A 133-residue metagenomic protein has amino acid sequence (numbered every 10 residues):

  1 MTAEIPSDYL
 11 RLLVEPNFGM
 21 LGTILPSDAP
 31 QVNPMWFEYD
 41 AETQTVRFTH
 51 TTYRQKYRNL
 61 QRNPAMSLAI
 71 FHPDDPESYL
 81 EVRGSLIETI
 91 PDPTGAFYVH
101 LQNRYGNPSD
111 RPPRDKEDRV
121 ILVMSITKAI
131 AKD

Functional and structural regions predicted by a protein language model:
M1-F18: Extreme N-terminal tail/first-helix region
T2-E4, D75-D133: Charged, gly/pro-rich active-site loop segments
L10, A41-E42, R83, Y98: A short, structure-level motif marking secondary-structure boundaries and short turns
N17-F18, A65, G106, A129: Generic structural signal for secondary-structure transition and capping sites
N17-T51, M66-I70, E81-V82: Short beta-strand segments
R54: Structured soluble/peripheral alpha/beta segments that form catalytic or ligand/cofactor-binding pockets
Y57: Hydrophobic-ligand binding "helix-grip"
